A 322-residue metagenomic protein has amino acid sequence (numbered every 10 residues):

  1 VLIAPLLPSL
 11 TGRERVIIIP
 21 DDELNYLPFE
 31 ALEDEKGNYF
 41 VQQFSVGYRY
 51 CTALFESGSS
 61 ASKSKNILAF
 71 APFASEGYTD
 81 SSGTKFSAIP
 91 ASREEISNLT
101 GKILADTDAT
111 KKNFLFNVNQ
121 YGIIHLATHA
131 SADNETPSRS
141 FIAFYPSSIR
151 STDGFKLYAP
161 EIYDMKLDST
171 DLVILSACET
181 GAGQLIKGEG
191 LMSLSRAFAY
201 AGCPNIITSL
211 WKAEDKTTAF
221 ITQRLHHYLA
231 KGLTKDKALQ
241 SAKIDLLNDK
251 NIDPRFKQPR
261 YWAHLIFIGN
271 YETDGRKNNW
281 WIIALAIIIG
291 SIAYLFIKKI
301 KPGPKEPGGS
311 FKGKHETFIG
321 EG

Functional and structural regions predicted by a protein language model:
V1-K301: Catalytic cores of enzymes
D164, P307-G309: Generic alpha-helical structural signal
P302, P307, H315: Cationic, low-complexity basic patches in intrinsically disordered or flexible, solvent-exposed regions
P307, G320-E321: Short, low-complexity intrinsically disordered segments enriched in A/P/G/S/L with frequent Arg, especially at protein
